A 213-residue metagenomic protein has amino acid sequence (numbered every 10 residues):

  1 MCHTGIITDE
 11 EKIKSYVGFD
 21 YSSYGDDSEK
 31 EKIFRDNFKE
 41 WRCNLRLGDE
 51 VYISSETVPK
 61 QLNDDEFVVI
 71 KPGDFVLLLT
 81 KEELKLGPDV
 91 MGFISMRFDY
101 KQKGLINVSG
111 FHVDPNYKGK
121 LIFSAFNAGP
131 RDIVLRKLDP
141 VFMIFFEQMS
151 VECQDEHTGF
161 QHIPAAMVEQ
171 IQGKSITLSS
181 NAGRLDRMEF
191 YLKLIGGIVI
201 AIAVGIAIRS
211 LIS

Functional and structural regions predicted by a protein language model:
M1-S213: Non-catalytic terminal segments and appended small domains
